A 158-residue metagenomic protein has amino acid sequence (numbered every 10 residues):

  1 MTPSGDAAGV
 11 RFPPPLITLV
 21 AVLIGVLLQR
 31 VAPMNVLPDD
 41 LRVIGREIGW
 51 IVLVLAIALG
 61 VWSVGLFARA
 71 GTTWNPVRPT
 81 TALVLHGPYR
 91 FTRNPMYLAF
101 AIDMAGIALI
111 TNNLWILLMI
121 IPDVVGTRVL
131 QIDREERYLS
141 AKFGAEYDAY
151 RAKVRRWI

Functional and structural regions predicted by a protein language model:
M1-H86, L98-I158: Membrane-anchoring alpha-helices and their flanking helix-loop junctions
Y89: Solvent-exposed interhelical
N94: Extended, alpha-helix-rich binding/interface surfaces that flank or overlap catalytic cores and mediate recognition
